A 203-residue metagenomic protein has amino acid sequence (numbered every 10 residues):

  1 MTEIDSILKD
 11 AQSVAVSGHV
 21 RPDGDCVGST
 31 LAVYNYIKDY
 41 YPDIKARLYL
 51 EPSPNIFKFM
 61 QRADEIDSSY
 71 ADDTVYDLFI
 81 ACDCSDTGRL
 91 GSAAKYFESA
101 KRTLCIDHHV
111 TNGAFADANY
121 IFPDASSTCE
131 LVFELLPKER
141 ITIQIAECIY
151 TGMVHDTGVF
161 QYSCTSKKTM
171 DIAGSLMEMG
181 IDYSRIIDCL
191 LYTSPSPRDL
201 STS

Functional and structural regions predicted by a protein language model:
M1-V14: Glycine-rich phosphate/diphosphate-binding loops that line cofactor/substrate pockets in enzymes
A15-S69: Anionic-ligand anchoring segments at beta-strand to alpha-helix junctions in alpha/beta enzyme folds, i.e., glycine
D23, V33, I80, V132 (+1 more regions): Divalent metal-coordination and catalytic microenvironments
A32-D39, E130-K138, G174-E178: Short glycine/serine- and small hydrophobic-enriched flexible loop segments
Q61-A118: Active-site cofactor/cluster-binding pocket
H108-I172: Short alpha-helices
G174-S194: Accessory alpha-helical/coil subdomains and C-terminal extensions that flank or cap enzyme catalytic cores
Y192-S203: Single conserved hydrophobic/aromatic residue that forms the stacking wall/gate of nucleotide- or nucleobase-binding
